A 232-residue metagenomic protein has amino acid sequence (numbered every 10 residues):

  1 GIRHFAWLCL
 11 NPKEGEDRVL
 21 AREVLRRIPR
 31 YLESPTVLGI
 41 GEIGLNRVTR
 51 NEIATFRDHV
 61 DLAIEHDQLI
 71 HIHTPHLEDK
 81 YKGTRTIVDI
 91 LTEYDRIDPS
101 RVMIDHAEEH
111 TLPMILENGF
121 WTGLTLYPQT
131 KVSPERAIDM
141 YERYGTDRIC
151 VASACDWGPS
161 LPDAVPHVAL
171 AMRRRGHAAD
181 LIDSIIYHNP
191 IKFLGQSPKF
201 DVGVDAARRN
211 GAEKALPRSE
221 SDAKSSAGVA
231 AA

Functional and structural regions predicted by a protein language model:
G1-I2, E93-D98, R143-G145, R174-D180: Short helix-capping segments at alpha-helix termini
A6, E42, A63, T122 (+3 more regions): Conserved, mostly hydrophobic/aromatic
W7-C9, I40-G41, V102-A107, G123-T125 (+1 more regions): Active-site neighborhood of phospho(di)ester-bond hydrolases with catalytic His/Asp-centered motifs
P12-E14, R18-L20, R26-H110: Divalent metal-binding pocket/active-site signature
K13-R22, T125-P134: Active-site glycine- and acidic-residue-rich loops that bind and position anionic ligands or nucleotide-like cofactors
K80-I90, L112-N118, K131-R143, W157-A171 (+2 more regions): Histidine/acidic-residue-rich catalytic or RNA/ligand-binding cores of hydrolases and nuclease-related proteins
T146-P162, I182: Short acidic/histidine-rich active-site segments
P166-A232: Mid-to-C-terminal alpha-helical segments outside catalytic/metal-binding sites
